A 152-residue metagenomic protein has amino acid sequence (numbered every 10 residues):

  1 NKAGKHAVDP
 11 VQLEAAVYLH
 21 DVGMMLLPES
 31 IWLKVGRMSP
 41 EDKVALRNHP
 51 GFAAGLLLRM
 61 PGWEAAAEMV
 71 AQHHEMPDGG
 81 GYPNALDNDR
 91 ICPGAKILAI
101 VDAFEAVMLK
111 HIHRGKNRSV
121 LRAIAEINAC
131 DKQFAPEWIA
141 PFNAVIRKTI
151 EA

Functional and structural regions predicted by a protein language model:
N1-A152: Histidine- and acidic-residue-rich, metal-dependent catalytic cores
